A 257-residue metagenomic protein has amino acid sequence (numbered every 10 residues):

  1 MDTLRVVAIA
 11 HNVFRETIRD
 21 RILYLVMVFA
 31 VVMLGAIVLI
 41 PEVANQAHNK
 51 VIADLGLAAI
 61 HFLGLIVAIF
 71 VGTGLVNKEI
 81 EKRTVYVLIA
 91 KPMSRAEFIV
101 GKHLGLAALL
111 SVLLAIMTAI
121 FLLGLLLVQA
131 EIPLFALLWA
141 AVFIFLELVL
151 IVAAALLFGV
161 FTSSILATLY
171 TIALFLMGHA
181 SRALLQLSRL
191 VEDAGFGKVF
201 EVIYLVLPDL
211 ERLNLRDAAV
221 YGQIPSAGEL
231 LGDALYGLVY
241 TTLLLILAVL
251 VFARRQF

Functional and structural regions predicted by a protein language model:
M1-Y24: Aromatic- and glycine-rich beta-strand/loop motifs that create alpha-glucan
T3, V43-Q46, L166, T171-L250: Terminal transmembrane helical anchor/hairpin motif
E16, N77, L88-A90, A155 (+1 more regions): Helix-capping/transition residues at the boundaries of transmembrane alpha-helices and the short helical linkers
Y24, V85, A96, I165-T168: Residues that define the loop-to-transmembrane-helix transition and helix capping in multi-pass membrane transporters
L25-F29, V100-G101, Y170-A173: Hydrophobic core positions of alpha-helical segments in small-molecule transporters and transporter systems
V31-L75, I99-L166, F200-E201, I224-E229: Secretory targeting signals
L75-A107, F252: Helix-loop-helix units of permease transmembrane domains in multi-pass membrane transporters, especially ABC
R254-F257: Short cytosolic juxtamembrane segments of multi-pass membrane proteins
